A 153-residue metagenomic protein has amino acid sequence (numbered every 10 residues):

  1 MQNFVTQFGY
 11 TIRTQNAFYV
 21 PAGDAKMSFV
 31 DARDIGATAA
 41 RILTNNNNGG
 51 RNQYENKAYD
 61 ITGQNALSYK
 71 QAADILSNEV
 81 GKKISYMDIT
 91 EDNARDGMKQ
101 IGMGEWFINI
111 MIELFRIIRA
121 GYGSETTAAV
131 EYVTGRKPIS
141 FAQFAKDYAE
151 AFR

Functional and structural regions predicted by a protein language model:
M1-S85, I89, G97-I101, W106-F107 (+2 more regions): Oxidoreductase cofactor-interface core, primarily capturing Rossmann-like NAD(P)-dependent enzymes
D92-R153: A hydrophobic C-terminal alpha-helical subdomain
